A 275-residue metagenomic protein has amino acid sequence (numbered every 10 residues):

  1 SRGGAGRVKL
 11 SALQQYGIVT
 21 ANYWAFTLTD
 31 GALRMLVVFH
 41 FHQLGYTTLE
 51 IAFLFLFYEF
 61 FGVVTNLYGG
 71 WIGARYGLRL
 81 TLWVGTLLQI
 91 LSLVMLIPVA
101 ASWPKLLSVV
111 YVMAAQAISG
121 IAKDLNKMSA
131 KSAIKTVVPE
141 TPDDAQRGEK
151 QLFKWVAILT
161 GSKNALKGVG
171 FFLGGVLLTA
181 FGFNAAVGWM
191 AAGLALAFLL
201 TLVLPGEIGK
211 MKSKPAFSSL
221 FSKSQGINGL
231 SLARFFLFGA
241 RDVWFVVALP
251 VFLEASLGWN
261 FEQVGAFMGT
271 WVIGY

Functional and structural regions predicted by a protein language model:
R2-L13, L202-A240: Juxtamembrane intracellular "pre-TM" segments in multi-pass secondary transporters
K9-F61, G226-W271: Helix-loop boundary and gating motifs at the non-cytosolic
W24, S92, K105-N126: Hydrophobic core of transmembrane alpha-helices in multi-pass small-molecule transporters, especially MFS/SLC-type
E59-L67, K167-G168, V272-Y275: Residue-level signature of mid-helix packing/kink "hotspots" within the transmembrane helices of 12-pass Major
T65-L78, L178: Helix-to-loop junctions at the C-terminal end of transmembrane segments in multipass secondary transporters
L87-K105: C-terminal ends and interior cores of transmembrane alpha-helices in multi-pass membrane transporters/permeases
A115-K163: Cytoplasmic helix-loop-helix junction between adjacent transmembrane helices in 12-TM secondary transporters
A185-V203: Symmetry-related core transmembrane helices of the 12-TM Major Facilitator Superfamily/SLC fold
